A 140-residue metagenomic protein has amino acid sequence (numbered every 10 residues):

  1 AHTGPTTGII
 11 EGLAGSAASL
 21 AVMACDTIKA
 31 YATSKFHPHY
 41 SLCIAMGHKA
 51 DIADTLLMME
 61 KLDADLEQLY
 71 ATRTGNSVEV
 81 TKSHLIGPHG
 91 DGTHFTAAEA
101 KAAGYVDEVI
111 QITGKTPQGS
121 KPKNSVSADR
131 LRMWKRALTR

Functional and structural regions predicted by a protein language model:
A1-L20, A24-R140: N-terminal organellar transit peptides
